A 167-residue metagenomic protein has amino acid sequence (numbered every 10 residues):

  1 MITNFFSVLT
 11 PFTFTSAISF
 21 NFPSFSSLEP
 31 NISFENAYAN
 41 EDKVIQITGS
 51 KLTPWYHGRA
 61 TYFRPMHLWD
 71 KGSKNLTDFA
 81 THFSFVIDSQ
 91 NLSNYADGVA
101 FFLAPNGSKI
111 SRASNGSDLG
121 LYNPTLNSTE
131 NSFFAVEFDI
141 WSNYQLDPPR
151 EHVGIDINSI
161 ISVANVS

Functional and structural regions predicted by a protein language model:
M1-S167: Polar, low-complexity loop segments and adjacent catalytic/binding residues used for recognizing and processing sugar
